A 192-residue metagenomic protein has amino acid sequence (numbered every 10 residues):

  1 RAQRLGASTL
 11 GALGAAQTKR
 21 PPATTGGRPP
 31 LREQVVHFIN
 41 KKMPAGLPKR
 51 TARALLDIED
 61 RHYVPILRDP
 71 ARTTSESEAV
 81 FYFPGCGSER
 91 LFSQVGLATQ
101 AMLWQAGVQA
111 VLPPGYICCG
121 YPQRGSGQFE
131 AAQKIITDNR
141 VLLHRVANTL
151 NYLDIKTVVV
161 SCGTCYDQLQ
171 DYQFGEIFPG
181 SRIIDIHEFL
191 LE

Functional and structural regions predicted by a protein language model:
R1-E192: Iron-sulfur cluster-binding electron-transfer modules in prokaryotic oxidoreductases
